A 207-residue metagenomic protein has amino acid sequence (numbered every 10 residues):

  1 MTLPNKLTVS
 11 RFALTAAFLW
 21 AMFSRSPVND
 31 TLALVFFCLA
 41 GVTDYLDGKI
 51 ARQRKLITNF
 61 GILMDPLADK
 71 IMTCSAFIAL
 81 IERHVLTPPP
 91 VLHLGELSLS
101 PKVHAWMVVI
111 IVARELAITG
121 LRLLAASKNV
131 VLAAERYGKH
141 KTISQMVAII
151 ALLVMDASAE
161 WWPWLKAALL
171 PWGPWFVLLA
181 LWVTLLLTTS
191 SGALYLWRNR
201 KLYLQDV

Functional and structural regions predicted by a protein language model:
M1, F12, I62-D65: Hydrophobic alpha-helical transmembrane segments of integral membrane proteins, especially lipid-exposed positions
M1-N5, L14-T15, L34-F37, G41 (+1 more regions): C-terminal membrane-associated helical module and adjoining short loops/tails
S10-A17, A68-L80, R114-T119, K141-L153: Core segments of transmembrane alpha-helices that mediate helix-helix packing or line hydrophobic substrate/ligand
R11, V109-L132: Cytoplasmic juxtamembrane interface segments
A16-L63, C74-H84, G95-V112, W172-T189: Membrane-embedded alpha-helical segments that form the functional core of polytopic membrane enzymes, especially those
A51, F77-I81, L121-A125, L196-N199: Hydrophobic alpha-helical interface/terminus motif in multipass membrane transporters
I81-P89, A157-A159: Juxtamembrane "helix exit" motif at the C-terminal ends of alpha-helical transmembrane segments in multi-pass membrane
T87-L99, W164-L169: Intrinsically disordered, low-complexity domain-flanking/linker segments in eukaryotic proteins, enriched
